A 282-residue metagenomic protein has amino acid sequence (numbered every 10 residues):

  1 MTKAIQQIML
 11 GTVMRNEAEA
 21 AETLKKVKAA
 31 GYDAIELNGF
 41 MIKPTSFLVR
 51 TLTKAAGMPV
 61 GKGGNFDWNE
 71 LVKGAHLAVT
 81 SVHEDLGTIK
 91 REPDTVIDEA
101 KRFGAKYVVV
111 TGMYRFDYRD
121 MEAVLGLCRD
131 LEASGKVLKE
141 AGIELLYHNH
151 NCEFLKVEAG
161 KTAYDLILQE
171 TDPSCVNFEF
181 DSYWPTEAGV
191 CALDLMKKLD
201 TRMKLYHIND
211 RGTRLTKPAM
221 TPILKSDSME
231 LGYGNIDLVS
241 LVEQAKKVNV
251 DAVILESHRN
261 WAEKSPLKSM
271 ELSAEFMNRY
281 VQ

Functional and structural regions predicted by a protein language model:
M1-Y107, T201, R279-Q282: N-terminal pre-domain/capping segments
K3-Q7, I35-L37, V79-E84, V108-V110 (+4 more regions): Hydrophobic faces of well-ordered beta-strands that scaffold small-molecule active sites in alpha/beta enzyme cores
G11-A18, N38-G63, D85-P93, R115-R119 (+6 more regions): Acidic-and-aromatic substrate-binding clefts and catalytic sites of carbohydrate-active enzymes
A30, L71-L77, S134-I143, E170-C175 (+2 more regions): A structural motif corresponding to the C-terminal end of an alpha-helix and its immediate exit/capping segment
I35, L138-N235: Acidic/histidine-rich catalytic cores of soluble enzymes
V79-N177, L267: Active-site acidic/histidine proton-transfer and metal-coordination neighborhood in alpha/beta enzyme cores
G234, S240-V242, A252-E256: H/E-rich (His + Asp/Glu) clusters that bind or coordinate divalent metals
K264-Q282: C-terminal helical cap(s) of enzyme catalytic domains, especially alpha/beta-barrels
